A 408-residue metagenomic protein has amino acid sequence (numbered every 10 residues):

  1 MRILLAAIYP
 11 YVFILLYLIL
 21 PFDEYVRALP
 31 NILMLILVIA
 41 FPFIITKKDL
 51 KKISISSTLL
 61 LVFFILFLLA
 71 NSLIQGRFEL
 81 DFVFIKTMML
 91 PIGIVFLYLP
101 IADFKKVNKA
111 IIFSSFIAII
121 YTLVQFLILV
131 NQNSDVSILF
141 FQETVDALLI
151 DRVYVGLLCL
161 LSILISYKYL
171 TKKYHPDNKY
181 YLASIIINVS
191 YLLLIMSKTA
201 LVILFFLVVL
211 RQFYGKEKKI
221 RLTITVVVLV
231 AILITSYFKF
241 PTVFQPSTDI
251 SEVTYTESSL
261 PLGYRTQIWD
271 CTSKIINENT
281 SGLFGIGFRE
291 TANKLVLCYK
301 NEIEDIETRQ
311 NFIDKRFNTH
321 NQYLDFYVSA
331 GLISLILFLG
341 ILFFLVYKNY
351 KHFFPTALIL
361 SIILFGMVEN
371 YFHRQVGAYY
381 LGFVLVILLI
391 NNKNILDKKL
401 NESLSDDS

Functional and structural regions predicted by a protein language model:
M1-L73, A102-K105, K109, Y169-K179 (+2 more regions): Transmembrane signal-anchor hairpin modules in multi-pass inner-membrane enzymes, especially those that act on
Y9-L16, Y180, F317, N321 (+3 more regions): Loop-to-helix entry and N-terminal half of a specific, functionally important transmembrane alpha helix in multi-pass
I36-I39, L164, V208, I341 (+2 more regions): Transmembrane alpha-helices of multi-pass inner-membrane enzymes
T58-F63, R77-P100, S115, I119 (+1 more regions): Aromatic-anchored transmembrane helix interface
K106-V136, L149-Y214: Alpha-helical transmembrane segments of multi-pass inner-membrane proteins
K218-L222, F326-I363, D397: Hydrophobic transmembrane alpha-helices and their immediate junctions
S236-K274, D314: Flexible juxtamembrane loops connecting transmembrane helices in multi-pass membrane enzymes that build or modify
T266-I313, A330-S334: TM-adjacent membrane-interface loops and short helices in multi-pass inner/ER membrane proteins
